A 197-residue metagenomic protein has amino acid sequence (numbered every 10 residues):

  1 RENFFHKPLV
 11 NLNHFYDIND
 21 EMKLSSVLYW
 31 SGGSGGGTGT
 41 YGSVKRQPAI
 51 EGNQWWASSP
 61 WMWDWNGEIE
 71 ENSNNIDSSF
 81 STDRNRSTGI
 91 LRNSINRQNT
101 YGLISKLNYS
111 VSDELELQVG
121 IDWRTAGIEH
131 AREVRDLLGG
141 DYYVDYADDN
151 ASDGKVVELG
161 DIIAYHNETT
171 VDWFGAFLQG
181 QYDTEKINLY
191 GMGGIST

Functional and structural regions predicted by a protein language model:
R1-E2: Outer-membrane beta-barrel translocator/channel fold
F5-G37, G42-T197: Face-selective signature of the C-terminal outer-membrane beta-barrel domain
